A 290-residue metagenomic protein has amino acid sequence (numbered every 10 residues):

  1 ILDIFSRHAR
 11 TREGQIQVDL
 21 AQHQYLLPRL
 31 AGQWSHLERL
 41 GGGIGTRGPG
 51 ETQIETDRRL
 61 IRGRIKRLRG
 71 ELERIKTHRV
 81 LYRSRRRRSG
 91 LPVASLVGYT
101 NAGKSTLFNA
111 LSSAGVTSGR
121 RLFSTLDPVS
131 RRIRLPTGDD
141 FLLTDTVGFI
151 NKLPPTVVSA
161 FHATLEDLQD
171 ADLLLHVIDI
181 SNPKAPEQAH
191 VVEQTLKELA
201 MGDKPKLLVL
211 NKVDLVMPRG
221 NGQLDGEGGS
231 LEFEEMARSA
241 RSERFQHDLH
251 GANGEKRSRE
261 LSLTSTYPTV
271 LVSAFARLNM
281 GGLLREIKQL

Functional and structural regions predicted by a protein language model:
I1-G42, K204, D214-L290: Canonical P-loop GTPase G-domain recognition
I1-V93: Conserved P-loop NTPase architecture
H8-R12, Q53, G115-T117, V147-V158 (+1 more regions): Flexible beta-alpha connector loops of hexameric P-loop NTPases
R79, R86-P92, L111-L142, L153-A160 (+2 more regions): Switch I (effector-binding) loop of TRAFAC-class P-loop GTPase G-domains
K104: Conserved lysine of the Walker
D145, N211, S273: Active-site glycine-centered loops adjacent to acidic/histidine catalytic or metal-binding residues that shape
N151, Q169-H190, A200-L207, V213-G220: Conserved Switch II/interswitch segment of TRAFAC-class P-loop GTPases
